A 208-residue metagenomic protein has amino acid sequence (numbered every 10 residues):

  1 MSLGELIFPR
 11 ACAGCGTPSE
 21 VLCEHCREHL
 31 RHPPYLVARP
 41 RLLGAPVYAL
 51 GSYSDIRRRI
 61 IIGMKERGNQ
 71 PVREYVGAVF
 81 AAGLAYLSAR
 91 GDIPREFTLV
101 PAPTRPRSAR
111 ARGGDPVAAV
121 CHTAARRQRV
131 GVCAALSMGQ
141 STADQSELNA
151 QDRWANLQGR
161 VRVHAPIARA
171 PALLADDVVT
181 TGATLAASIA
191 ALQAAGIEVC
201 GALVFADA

Functional and structural regions predicted by a protein language model:
M1-A208: Glycine-rich phosphate/pyrophosphate-handling loop used in enzymes and phosphotransfer proteins
